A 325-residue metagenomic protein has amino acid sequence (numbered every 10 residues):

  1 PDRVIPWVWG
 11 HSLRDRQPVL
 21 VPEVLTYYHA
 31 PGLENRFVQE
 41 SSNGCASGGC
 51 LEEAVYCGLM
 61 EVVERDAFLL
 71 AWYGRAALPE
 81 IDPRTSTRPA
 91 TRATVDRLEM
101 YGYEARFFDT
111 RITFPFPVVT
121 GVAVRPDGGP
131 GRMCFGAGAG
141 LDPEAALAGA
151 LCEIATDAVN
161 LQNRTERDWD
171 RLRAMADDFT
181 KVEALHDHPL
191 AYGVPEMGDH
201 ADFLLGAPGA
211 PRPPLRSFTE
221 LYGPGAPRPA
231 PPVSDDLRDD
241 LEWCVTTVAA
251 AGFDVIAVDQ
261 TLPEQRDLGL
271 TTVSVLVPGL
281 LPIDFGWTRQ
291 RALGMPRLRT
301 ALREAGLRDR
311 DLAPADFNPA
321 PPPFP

Functional and structural regions predicted by a protein language model:
P1-P325: Helix-biased "structured C-terminal domain" signature
